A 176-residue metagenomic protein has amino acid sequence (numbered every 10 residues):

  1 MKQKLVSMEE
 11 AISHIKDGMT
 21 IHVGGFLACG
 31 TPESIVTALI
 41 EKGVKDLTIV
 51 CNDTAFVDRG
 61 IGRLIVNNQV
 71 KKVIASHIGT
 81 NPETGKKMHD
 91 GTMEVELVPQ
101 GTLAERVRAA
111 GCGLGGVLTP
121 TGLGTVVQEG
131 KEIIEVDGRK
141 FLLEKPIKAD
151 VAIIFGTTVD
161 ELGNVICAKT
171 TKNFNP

Functional and structural regions predicted by a protein language model:
M1-P176: Conserved alpha/beta enzyme-core scaffold
